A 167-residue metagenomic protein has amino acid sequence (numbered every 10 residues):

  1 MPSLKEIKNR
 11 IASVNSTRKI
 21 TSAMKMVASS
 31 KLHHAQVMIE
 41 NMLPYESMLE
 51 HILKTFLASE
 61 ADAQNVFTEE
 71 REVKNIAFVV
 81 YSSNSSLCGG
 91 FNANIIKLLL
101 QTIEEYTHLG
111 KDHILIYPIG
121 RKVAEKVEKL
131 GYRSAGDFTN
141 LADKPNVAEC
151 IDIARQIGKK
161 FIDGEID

Functional and structural regions predicted by a protein language model:
P2-D167: Conserved loop-to-helix interface motifs that mediate assembly, gating, or partner/ligand docking in ancient ring
